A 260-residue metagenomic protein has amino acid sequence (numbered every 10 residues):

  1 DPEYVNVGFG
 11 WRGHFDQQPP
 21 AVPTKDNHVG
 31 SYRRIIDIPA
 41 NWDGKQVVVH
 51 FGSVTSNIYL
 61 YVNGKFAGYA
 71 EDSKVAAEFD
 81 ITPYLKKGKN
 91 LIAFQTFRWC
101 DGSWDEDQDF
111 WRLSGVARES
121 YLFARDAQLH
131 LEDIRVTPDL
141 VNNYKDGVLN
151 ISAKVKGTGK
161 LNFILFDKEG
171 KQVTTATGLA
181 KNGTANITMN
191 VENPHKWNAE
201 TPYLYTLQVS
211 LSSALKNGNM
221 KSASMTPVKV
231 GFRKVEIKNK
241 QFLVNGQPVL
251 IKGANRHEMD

Functional and structural regions predicted by a protein language model:
G8-I38, W42-H50, T55-V62, G68-E71 (+3 more regions): Active-site-adjacent substrate/metal-binding segments within catalytic domains of carbohydrate-active enzymes
V22, N27-E132, G157-T158, N162 (+1 more regions): Accessory beta-strand-rich segments of carbohydrate-active enzymes
W42-K45, L85-K89, V191-L204: Short glycine/proline/serine/threonine-rich loop/turn segments at secondary-structure transition edges
L60-V62, D146-G178, A185-I187: Beta-strand-rich binding/interaction modules
V75-A77, N182-V191: Aromatic sugar-binding surface patches on proteins that engage polysaccharides or sugar-phosphate polymers
A93-Q95, T206-S210: Extracellular recognition modules
R98-W104, S213-K216, S222-A223: Short acidic/polar inter-strand loop motif in beta-rich domains
A127-G157: Surface beta-strand/loop "capping" patches
